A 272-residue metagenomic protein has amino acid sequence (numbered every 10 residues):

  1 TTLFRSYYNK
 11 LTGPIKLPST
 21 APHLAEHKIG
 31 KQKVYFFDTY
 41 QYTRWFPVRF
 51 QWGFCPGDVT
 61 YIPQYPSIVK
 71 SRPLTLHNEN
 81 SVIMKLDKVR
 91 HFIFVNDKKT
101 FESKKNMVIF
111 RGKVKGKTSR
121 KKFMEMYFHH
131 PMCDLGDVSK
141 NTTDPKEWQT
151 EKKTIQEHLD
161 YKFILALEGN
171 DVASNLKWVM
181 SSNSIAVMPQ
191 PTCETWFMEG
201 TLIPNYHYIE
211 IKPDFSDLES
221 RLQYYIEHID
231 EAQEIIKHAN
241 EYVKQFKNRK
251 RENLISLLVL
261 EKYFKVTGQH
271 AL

Functional and structural regions predicted by a protein language model:
T1-L3: Short, small-residue-biased leader/transition segments that mark boundaries at the very start of proteins
S6-Y35, F50, I226, E261: Polyampholytic low-complexity alpha-helical segments
I29-Y127, P131, L135-N141: Catalytic core of nucleotide-activated saccharide and alditol-phosphate transferases
P66-R72, K146-E157: Charged, often glycine-rich, active-site loop that binds/positions anionic groups
R90-V95, Q149-T150, T192-E194: Alpha-helical scaffolding within the catalytic cores of extracellular/periplasmic polymer-degrading hydrolases
V114-H129, Q149-T150, I155-V172: A contiguous catalytic/ligand-binding core that recognizes phosphate-bearing ligands
F128-T154, H207, P213: Extended, non-globular alpha-helical segments
Q156-L272: Catalytic binding pocket for nucleotide-activated donors in carbohydrate/polymer assembly enzymes
